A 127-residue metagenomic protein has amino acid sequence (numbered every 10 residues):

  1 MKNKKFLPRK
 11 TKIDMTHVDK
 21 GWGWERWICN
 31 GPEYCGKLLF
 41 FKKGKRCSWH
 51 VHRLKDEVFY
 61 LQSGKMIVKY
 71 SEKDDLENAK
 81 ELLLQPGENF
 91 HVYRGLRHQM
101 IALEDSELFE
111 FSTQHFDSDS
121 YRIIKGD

Functional and structural regions predicted by a protein language model:
M1-L38, R46-S48, E81-L82, K125-D127: A short, N-terminal "cap"/entry segment at the start of jelly-roll beta-barrel domains of the cupin/DSBH fold
N3-R9, I13, V18-D19, D74-L76 (+1 more regions): Double-stranded beta-helix
P32-Y34, K43-R46, K65-I67, D74 (+1 more regions): Short, charged/polar surface micro-motifs in flexible loops or helix N-caps
G36, K55-E57, S106: Short, surface-exposed beta-edge/turn micro-motifs
S48-H50, V68-K69, F90-V92, R97-L103 (+1 more regions): Short beta-strand His + acidic residue motifs that chelate non-heme Fe in jelly-roll/DSBH and cupin folds
L54-E72: Glycine- and acidic-residue-biased ligand/ion/polar-headgroup-sensing regions
E72-R94: Short acidic-glycine-tyrosine-enriched beta hairpin
